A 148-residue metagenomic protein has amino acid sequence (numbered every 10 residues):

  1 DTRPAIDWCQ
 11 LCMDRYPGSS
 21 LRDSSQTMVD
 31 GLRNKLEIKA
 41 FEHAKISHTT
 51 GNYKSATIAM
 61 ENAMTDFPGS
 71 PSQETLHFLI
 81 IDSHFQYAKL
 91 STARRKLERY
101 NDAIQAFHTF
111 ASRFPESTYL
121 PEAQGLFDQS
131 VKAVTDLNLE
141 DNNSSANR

Functional and structural regions predicted by a protein language model:
D1-R148: Acidic, polar-rich low-complexity tracts and alpha-helical solenoid repeat scaffolds
